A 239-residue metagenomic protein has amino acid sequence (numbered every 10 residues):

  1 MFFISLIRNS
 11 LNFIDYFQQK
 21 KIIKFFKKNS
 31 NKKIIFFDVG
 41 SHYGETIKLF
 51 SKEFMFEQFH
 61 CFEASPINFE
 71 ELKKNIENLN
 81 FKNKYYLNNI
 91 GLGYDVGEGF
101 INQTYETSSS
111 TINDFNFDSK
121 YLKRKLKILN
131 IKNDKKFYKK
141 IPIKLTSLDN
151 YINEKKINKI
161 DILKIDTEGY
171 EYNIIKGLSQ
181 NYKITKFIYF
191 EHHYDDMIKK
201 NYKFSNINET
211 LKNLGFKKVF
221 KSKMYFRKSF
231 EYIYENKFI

Functional and structural regions predicted by a protein language model:
M1-I239: Phosphate/nucleotide-binding beta-alpha loop and adjacent structural elements of enzyme active sites
